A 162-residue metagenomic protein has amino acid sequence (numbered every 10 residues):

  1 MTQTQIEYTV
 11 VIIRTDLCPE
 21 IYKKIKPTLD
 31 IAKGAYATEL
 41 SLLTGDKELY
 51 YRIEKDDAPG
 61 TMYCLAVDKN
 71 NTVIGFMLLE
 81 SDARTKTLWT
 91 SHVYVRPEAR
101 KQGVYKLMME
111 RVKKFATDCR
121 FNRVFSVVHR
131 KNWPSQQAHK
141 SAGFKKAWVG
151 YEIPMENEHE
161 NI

Functional and structural regions predicted by a protein language model:
M1-V11, K140, K145-E158: Acyl-donor-binding surface of acyltransferase catalytic domains
I12-C18, K23-T87, S91, R96: Acetyl-CoA-dependent GNAT
K24-A32, F115, A138, A142: Alpha-helical interaction/dimerization surfaces of two-component signaling modules
E80, V127, G150: Conserved residues at the C-terminal ends of beta-strands
V95, K101-K114, K140-S141: Conserved acetyl-CoA-binding loop-helix of GNAT-fold acetyltransferases
K106, R130-W148: Conserved active-site alpha-helix within GNAT-family acetyltransferase domains
A116-V128: Conserved GNAT acetyl-CoA-binding A-motif
